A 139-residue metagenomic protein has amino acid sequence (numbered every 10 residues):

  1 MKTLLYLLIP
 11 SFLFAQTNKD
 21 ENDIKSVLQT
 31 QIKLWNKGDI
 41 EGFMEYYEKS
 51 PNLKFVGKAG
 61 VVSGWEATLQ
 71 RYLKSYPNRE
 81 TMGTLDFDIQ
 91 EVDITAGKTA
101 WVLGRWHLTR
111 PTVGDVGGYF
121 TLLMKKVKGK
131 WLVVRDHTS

Functional and structural regions predicted by a protein language model:
M1-L7: Sec-dependent signal peptide recognition, specifically the positively charged N-region followed immediately by
L4, L13-Y46: Short, low-complexity N-terminal intrinsically disordered segments enriched in polar/charged residues
Q31, F43-M44, L53, T68 (+2 more regions): Hydrophobic pocket/interface hotspot
E48, A59, E91, G104-W106 (+2 more regions): A mature extracytoplasmic/lumenal domain signature
S50-S63, P77-E80: A short gly/proline-enriched turn/hairpin at secondary-structure junctions
A67-P111: Surface-exposed, charged secondary-structure patches
G117-S139: Short beta-strand edge/turn micro-motifs at domain boundaries
